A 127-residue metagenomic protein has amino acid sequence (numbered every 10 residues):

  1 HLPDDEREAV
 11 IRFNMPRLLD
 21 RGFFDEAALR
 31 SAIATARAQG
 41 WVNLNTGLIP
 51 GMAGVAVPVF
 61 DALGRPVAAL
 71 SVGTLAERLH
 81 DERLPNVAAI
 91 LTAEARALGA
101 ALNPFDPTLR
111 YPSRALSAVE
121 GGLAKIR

Functional and structural regions predicted by a protein language model:
H1-L48: Short, solvent-exposed recognition segments
D20-F23, V57, L84: Short capping/connector residues at structural and topological boundaries
Q39, P50-G51, A68-R127: Juxtadomain coupling helices with adjacent low-complexity linkers
V59-A62: Sensor-regulatory modules in signal-transduction proteins
